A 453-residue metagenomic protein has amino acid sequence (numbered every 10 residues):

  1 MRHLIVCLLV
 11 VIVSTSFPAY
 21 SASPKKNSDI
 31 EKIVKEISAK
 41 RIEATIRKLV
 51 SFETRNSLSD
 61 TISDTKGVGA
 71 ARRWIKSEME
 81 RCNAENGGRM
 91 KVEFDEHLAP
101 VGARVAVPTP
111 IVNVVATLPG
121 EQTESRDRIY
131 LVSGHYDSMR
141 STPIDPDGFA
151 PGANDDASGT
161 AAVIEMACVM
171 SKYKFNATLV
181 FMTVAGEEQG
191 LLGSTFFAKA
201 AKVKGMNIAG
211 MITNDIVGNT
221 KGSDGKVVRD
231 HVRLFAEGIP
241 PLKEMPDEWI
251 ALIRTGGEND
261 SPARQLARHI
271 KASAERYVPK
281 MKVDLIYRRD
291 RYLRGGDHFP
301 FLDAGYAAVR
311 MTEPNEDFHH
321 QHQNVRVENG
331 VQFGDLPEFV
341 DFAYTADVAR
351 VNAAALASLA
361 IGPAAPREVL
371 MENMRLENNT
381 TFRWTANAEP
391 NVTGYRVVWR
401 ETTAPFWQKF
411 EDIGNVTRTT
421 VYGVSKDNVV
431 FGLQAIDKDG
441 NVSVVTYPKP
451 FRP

Functional and structural regions predicted by a protein language model:
A22-K66, H320, E328-N329, D335: N-terminal capping segment at the start of a domain
R41-P119: A non-catalytic alpha/beta surface segment that caps or lines the substrate-entry region of metallo-dependent hydrolase
V50, V217-G238, L285-P363: Active-site-adjacent mobile loop/cap segments within catalytic or ligand-binding domains
A116, V132-S133, D137-L191, N352: Alpha-helical metal-binding/catalytic segments enriched in His/Glu/Asp
V184-G296, A308: Metal-dependent peptidase/peptidase-like ectodomains
N378-N391: Conserved aromatic anchor
K409-V416: Short beta-strand segments within Ig-like beta-sandwich modules, predominantly Fibronectin type-III
V421-V442: Beta-strand-rich modules
